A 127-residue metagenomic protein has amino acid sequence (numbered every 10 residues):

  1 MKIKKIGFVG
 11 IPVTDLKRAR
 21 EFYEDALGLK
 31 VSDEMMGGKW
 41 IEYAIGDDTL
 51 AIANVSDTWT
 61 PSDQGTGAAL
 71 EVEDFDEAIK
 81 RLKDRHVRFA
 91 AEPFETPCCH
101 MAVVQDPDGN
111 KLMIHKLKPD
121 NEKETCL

Functional and structural regions predicted by a protein language model:
M1, S32-D33, I41-E42, D57-P61 (+1 more regions): Short secondary-structure boundary/capping segments
M1-K2, I79, K83-L127: Vicinal oxygen chelate
M1-R18, T66-A68, K118-L127: N-terminal beta-strand motif that seeds the catalytic metal site of vicinal oxygen chelate
K5-T14, I41-A44, W59-R85, H100-Q105 (+1 more regions): Vicinal oxygen chelate
G10-L50: Core segments of cupin and vicinal oxygen chelate
E34, A53-T58, E95, K116-P119: Acetyl-CoA-dependent GNAT
A51-A53, A69: Short, conserved beta-strand segments within well-ordered enzyme catalytic domains that often line or immediately flank
